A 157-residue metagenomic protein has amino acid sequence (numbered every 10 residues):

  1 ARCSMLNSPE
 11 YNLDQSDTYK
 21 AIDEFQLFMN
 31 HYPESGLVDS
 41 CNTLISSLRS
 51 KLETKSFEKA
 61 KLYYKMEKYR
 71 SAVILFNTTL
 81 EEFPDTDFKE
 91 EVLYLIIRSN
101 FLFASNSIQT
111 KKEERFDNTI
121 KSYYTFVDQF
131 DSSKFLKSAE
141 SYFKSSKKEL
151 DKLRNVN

Functional and structural regions predicted by a protein language model:
A1-N157: Acidic, polar-rich low-complexity tracts and alpha-helical solenoid repeat scaffolds
